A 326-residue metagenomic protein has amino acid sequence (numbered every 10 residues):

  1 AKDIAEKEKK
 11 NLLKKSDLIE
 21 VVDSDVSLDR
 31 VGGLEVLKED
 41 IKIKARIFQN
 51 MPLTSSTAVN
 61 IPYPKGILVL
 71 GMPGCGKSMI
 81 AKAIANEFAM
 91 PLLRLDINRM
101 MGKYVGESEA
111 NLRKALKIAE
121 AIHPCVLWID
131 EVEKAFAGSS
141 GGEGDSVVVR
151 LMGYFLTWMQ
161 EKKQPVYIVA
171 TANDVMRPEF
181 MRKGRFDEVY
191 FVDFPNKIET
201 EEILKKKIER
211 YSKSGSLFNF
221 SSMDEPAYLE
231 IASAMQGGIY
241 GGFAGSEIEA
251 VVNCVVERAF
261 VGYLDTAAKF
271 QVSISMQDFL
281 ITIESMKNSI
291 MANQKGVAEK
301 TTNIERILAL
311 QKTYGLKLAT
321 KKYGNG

Functional and structural regions predicted by a protein language model:
A1-D23: Interdomain "pre-motor" coupling segment immediately N-terminal to P-loop NTPase/helicase cores
A1-K9, Y190, S214-I283: Conserved AAA+ ATPase small/helical "lid" subdomain
K9-K10, D17, R46, A137 (+4 more regions): Non-catalytic alpha-helical coupling and interface elements of nucleotide-dependent molecular machines and regulators
S16-I67, M72-A83, K117, A121 (+3 more regions): C-terminal engagement/docking regions of AAA+ P-loop ATPases
V26-M235: Walker A/P-loop NTP-binding motif of AAA+ ATPase domains
